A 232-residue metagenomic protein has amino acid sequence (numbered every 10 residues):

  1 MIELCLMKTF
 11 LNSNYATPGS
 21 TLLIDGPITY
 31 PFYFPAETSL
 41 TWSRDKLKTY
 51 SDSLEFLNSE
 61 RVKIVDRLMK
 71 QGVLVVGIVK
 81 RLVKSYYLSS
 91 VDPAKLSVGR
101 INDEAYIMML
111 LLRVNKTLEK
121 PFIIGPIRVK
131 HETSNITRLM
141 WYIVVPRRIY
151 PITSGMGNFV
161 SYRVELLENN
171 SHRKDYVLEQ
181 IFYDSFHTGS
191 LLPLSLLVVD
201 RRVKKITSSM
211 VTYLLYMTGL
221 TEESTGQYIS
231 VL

Functional and structural regions predicted by a protein language model:
I2-L232: Long, contiguous domain-sized segments
